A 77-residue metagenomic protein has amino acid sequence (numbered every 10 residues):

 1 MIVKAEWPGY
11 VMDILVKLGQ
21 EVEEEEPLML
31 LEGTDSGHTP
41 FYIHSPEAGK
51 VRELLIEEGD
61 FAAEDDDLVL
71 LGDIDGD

Functional and structural regions predicted by a protein language model:
M1-I2, I14-V16, E21-E26, F41-Y42: N-terminal start-of-chain detector that recognizes signal peptides and the immediate post-cleavage beginning
M1-Y10, L30-P46, D73: Short beta-strand-turn/beta-hairpin segments enriched in glycine/proline and small hydrophobics that form edge-strand
E6-P8, M12-E21, P46, R52-I56: Short histidine-centered loop motifs in beta-beta connectors
V16, G33, I56, D73-G76: Short, conserved catalytic or interaction motifs in soluble domains
G19-L31, G59-L68: A structural signal for short beta-strand/turn segments enriched in small hydrophobics and glycine
G37, A48-R52, D77: Alpha-helix boundary/capping detector
H44-G72: Short hydrophobic interaction/assembly module
